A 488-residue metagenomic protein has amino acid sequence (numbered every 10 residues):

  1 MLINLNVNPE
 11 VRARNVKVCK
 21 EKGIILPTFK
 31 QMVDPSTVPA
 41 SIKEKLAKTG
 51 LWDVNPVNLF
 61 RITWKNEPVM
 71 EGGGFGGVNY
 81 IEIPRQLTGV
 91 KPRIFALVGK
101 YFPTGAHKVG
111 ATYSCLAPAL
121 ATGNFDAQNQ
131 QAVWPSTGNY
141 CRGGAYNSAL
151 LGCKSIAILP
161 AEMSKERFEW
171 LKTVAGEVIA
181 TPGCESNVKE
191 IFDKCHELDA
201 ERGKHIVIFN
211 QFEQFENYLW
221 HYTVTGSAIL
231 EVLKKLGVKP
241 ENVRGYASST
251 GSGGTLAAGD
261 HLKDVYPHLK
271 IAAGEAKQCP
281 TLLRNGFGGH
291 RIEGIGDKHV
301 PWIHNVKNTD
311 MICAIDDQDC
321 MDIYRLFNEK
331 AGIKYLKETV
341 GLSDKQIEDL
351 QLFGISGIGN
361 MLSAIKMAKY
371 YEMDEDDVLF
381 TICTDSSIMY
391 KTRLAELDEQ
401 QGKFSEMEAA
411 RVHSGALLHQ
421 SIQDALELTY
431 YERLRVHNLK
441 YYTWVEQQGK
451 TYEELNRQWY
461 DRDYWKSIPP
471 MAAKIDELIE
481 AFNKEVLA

Functional and structural regions predicted by a protein language model:
M1-A488: PLP-dependent amino-acid enzyme catalytic core
